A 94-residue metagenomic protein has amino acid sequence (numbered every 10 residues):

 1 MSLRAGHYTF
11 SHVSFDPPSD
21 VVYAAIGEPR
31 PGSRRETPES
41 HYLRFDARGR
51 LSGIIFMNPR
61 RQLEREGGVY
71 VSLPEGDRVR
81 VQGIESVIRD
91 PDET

Functional and structural regions predicted by a protein language model:
M1-T94: Small, basic N-terminal interaction modules of short regulatory proteins
